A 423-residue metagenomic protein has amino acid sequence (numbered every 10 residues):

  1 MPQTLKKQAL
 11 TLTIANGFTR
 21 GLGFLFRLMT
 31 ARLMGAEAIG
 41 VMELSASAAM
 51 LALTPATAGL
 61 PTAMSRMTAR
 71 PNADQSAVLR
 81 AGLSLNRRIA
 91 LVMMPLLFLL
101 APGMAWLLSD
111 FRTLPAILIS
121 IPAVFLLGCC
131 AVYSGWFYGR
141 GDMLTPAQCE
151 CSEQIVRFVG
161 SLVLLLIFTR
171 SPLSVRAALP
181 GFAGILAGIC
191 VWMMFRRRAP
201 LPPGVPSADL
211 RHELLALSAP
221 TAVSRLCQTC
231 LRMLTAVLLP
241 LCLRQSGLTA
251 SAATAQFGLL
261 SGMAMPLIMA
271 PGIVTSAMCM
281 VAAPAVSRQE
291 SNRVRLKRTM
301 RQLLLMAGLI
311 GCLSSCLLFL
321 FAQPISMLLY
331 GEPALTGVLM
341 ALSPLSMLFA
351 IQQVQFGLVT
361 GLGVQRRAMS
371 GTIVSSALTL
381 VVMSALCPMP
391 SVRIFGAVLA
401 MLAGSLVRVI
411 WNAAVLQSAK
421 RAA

Functional and structural regions predicted by a protein language model:
M1-P2, L173-P180, M193-Q228, S418-A423: Interhelical loop/hinge segments that connect adjacent transmembrane helices in multipass membrane
T4-P61, M94-F98, P220-C242, S384: Signature of the first transmembrane helix
Q8-G23, G184-F195, A208-M280: Transmembrane helical elements of multi-pass membrane transporters/channels
G35, G141-T145, I155-V191, G363-R366 (+2 more regions): Membrane-interface helix-loop junctions in multi-pass transport and translocation proteins
T57-N72, I268-S291: Helix-loop junctions and terminal segments of transmembrane helices in multi-pass membrane transport/translocation
A58-A101, P115, R293-S314: Membrane-water interface segments that mark the loop-to-transmembrane alpha-helix transition
V92-L114, L313-E332: Short membrane-interface helical motifs at transmembrane helix boundaries in multi-pass membrane transporters
L126-C149, P344-I373: Membrane-interface junctions at transmembrane-helix termini in multi-pass inner-membrane proteins
